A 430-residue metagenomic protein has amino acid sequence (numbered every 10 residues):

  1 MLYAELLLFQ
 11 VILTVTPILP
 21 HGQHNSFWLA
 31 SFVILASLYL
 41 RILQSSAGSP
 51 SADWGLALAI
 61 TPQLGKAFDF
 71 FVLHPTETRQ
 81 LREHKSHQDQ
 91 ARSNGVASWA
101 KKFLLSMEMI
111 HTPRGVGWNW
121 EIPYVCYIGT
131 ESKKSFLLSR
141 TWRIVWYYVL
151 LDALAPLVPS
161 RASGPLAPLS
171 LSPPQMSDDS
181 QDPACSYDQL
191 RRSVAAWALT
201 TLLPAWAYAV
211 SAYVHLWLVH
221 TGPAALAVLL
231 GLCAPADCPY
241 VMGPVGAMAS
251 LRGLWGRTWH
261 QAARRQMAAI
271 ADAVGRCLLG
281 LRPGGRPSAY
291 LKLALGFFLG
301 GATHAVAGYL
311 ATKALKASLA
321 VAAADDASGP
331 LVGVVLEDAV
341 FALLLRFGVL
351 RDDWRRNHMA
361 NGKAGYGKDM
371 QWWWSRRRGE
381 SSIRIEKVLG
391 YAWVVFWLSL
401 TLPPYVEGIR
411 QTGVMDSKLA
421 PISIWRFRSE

Functional and structural regions predicted by a protein language model:
M1-A4, V15-L29, L40-L56, L157-P173 (+3 more regions): Membrane-lumen (extracellular) interface motif
M1-L7, Q23-V33, S49-P62, S135-Y148 (+4 more regions): Transmembrane alpha-helices of multi-pass eukaryotic membrane proteins
M1-L8, D237-C238, R265: Hydrophobic alpha-helical transmembrane segments
L6-P20, I34-S46, T61-L73, Y147-S160 (+6 more regions): Membrane-embedded alpha-helices of multi-pass membrane proteins, especially ion channels and transporters
A47-T201, A205-A224, L229-S250: Intramembrane catalytic core of multi-pass membrane enzymes that act on lipidic substrates
R82-Q88, A167-A195, G280-S288, L350-I383: Intrinsically disordered, low-complexity domain-flanking/linker segments in eukaryotic proteins, enriched
L229-Y309, W354-E430: Membrane-interfacial catalytic/cofactor-binding modules of polytopic membrane enzymes
D272-A273, K313-Y366, V414-P421: Active/binding-pocket-proximal capping segment
